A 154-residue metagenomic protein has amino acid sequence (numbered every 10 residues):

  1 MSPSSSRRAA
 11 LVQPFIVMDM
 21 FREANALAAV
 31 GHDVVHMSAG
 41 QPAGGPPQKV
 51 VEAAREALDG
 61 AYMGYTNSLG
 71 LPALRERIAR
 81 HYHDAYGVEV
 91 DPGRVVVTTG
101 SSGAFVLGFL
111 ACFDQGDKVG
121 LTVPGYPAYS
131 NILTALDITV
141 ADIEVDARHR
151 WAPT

Functional and structural regions predicted by a protein language model:
S2-S6, A10-G100, L107: N-terminal small-domain helix-loop-helix segment of the aminotransferase-like
Y62-T154: Conserved core of the PLP fold type I
